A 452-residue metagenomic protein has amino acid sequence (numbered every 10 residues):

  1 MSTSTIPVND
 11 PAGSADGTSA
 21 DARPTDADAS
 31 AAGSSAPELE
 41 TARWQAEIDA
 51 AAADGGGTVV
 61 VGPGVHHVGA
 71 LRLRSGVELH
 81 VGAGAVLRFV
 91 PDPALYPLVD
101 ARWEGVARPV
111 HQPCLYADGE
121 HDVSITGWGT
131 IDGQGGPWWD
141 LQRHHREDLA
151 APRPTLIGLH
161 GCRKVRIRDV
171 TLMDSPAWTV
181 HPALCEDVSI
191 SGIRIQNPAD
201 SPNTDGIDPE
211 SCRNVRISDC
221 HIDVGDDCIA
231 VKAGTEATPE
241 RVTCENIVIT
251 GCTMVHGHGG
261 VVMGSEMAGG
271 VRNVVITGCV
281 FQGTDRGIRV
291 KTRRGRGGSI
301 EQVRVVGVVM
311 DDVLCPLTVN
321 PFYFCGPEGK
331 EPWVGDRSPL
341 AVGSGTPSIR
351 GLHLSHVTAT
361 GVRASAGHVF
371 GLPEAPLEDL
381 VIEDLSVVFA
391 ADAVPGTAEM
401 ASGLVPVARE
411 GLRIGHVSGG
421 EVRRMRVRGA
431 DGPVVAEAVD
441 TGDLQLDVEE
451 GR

Functional and structural regions predicted by a protein language model:
M1-R452: Extracellular/periplasmic carbohydrate-active domains that bind, remodel, or depolymerize complex polysaccharides
